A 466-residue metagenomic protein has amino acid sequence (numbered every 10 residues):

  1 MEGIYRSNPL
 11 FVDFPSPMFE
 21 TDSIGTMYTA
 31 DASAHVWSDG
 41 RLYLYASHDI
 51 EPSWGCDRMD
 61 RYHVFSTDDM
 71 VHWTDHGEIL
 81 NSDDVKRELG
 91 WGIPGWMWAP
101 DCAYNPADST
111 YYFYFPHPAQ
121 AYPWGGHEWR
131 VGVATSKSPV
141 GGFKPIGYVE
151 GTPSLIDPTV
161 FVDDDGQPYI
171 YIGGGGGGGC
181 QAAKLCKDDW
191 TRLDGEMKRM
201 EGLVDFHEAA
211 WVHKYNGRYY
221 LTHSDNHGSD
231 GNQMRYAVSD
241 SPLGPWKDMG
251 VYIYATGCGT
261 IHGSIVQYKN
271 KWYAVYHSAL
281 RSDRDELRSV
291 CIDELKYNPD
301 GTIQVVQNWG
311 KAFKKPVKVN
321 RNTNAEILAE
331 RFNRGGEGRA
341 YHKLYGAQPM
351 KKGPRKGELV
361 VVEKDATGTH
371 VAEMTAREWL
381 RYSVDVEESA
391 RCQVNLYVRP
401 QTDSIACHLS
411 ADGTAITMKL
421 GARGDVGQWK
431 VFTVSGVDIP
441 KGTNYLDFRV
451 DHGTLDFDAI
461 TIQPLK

Functional and structural regions predicted by a protein language model:
M1-Y341, Y345-K356: Carbohydrate-active catalytic/glycan-binding domains of CAZyme proteins, especially the secreted or lumenal ectodomains
V290, W309-K466: Extracytoplasmic
